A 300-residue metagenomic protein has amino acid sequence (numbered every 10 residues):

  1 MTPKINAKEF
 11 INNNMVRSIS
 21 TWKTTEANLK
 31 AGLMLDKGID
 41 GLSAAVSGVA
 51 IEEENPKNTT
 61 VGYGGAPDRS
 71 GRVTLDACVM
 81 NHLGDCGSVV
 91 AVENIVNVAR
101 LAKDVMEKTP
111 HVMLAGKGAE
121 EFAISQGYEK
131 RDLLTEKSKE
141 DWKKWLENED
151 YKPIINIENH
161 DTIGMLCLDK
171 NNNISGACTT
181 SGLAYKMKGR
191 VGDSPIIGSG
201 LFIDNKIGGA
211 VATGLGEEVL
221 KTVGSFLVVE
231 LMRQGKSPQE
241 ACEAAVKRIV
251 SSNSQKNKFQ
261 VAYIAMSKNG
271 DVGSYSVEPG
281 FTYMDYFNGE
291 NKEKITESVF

Functional and structural regions predicted by a protein language model:
T2-F300: Alpha/propeptide regions of enzymes that mature by internal proteolysis
